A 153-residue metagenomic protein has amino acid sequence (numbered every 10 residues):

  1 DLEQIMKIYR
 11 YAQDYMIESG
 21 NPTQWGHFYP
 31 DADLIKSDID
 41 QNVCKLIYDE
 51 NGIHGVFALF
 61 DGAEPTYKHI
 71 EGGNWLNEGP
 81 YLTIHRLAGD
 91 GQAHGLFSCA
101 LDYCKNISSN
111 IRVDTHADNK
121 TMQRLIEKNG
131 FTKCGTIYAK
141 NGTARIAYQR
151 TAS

Functional and structural regions predicted by a protein language model:
D1-K7: A short beta-loop-alpha structural element at the N-terminal edge of CoA-dependent acyl/N-acetyltransferase catalytic
Q13-D33: Conserved GNAT-fold acetyl-CoA-binding loop/helix
K36-Q41: Short loop/turn motifs at secondary-structure junctions and domain boundaries
L46, G52-G62: Conserved beta-strand in the GNAT
A58-Q92: Conserved acyl-donor/pantetheine-binding loop and adjacent beta-alpha core of acyl/acetyltransferases and related
G89-N106, Q123-K128: Conserved acetyl-CoA-binding loop-helix of GNAT-fold acetyltransferases
N106-D118: Conserved GNAT acetyl-CoA-binding A-motif
D114, T132-I146: Conserved catalytic-core motifs of GNAT/GCN5-like acyltransferases
